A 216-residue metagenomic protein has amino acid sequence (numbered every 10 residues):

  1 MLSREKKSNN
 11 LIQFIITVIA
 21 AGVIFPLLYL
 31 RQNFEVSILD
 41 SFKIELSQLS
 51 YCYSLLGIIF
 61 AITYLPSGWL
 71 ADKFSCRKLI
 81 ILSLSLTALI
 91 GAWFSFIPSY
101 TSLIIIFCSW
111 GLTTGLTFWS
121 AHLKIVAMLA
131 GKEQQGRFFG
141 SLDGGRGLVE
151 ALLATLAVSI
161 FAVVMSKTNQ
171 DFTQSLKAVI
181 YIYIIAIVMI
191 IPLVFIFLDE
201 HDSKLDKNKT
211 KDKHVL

Functional and structural regions predicted by a protein language model:
K7-F34: Pair of pore-lining "gating" transmembrane helices in MFS-fold secondary transporters
Y51-W69: Central cavity-lining transmembrane alpha-helices of secondary-active solute carriers, predominantly the Major
R77-I80: Primarily marks hydrophobic transmembrane alpha-helices of the MFS/SLC 12-helix fold
S85-S99: C-terminal ends and interior cores of transmembrane alpha-helices in multi-pass membrane transporters/permeases
I90, T101-T117: Hydrophobic core of transmembrane alpha-helices in multi-pass small-molecule transporters, especially MFS/SLC-type
L116-G131: Intracellular juxtamembrane helix-capping segments at the cytosolic ends of symmetry-related transmembrane helices
Q134-A162: Glycine-rich segments within core transmembrane alpha-helices of 12-TM secondary carriers
A157-V158, A162, S166, I182-D206: C-terminal membrane-cytosol helix-exit motif in multi-pass small-molecule transporters
